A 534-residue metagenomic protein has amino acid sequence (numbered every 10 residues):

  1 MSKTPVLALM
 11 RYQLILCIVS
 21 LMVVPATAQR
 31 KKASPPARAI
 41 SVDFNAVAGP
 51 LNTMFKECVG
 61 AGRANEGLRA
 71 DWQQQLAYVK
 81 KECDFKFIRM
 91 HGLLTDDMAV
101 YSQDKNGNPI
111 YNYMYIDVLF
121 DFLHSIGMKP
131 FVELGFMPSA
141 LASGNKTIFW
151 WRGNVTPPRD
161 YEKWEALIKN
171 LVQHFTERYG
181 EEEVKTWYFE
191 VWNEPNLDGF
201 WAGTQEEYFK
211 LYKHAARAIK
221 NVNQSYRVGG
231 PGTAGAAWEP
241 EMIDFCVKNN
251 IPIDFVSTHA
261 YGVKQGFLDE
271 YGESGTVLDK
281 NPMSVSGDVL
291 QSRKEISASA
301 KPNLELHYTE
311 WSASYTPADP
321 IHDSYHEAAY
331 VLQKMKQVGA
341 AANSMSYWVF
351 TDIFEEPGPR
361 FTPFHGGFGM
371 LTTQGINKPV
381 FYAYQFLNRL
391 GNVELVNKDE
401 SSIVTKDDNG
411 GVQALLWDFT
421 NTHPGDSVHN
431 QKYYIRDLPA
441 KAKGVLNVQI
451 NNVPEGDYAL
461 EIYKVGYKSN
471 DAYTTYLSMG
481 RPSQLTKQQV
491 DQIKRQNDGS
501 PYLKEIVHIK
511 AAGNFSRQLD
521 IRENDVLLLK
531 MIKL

Functional and structural regions predicted by a protein language model:
M1-A33: Bacterial Sec-dependent N-terminal signal peptides
A26-Y188, E206-G230, K248-I251, S297-N303 (+3 more regions): Non-catalytic accessory regions flanking glycosidase/transglycosidase catalytic cores in CAZymes
G60-R63, L93, G135-M137, V191-E194 (+4 more regions): Active-site beta-loop-alpha junctions enriched in small/polar residues
R69-A70, S143, E241, P317-I321 (+1 more regions): A short acidic (Asp/Glu
A99, D198-W201, T316-A318: A short acidic, helix-capping loop that chelates divalent metal ions and anchors anionic groups
S139-A142, G266-F267, Y315-T316, V349-G358: Flexible glycine/acidic-rich beta-alpha junction loops that bind and position SAM and/or redox cofactors in anaerobic
Q205-N343, T362-P363: Noncatalytic carbohydrate-binding groove/subsite architecture in carbohydrate-active enzymes
